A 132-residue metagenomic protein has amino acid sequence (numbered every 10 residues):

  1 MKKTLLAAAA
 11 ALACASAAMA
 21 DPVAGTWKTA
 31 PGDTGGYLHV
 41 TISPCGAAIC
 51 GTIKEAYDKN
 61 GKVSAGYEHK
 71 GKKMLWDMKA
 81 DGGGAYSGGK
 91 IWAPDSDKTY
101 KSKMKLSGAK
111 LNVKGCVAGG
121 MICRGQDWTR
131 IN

Functional and structural regions predicted by a protein language model:
T4-C14: Sec-dependent N-terminal signal peptides
A15-A20: Sec/Tat signal peptide C-region and signal peptidase I cleavage site
V23-A24, K28-Y100: Central antiparallel beta-sheet cores of small beta-barrel/beta-sandwich binding domains
D95-S96, K101-M104, K110-R124: Short, exposed beta-strand-loop hairpins at the edges of beta-sheets in extracellular/periplasmic proteins
I131-N132: Short, solvent-exposed mixed-charge patches
